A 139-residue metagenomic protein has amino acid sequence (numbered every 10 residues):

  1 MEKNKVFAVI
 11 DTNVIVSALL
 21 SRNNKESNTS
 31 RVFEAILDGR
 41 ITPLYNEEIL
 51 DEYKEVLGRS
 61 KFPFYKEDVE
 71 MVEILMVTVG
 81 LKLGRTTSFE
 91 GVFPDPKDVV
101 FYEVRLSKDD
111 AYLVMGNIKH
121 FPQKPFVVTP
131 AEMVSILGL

Functional and structural regions predicted by a protein language model:
M1-P43: Short, well-structured N-terminal submotif of metal-dependent ribonuclease cores
T12, E47, G116-I118: Short secondary-structure boundary segments
I15-V16, D51, H120-P122: Short, active-site-adjacent cap segments at secondary-structure transitions
S17-L19, V56, K124, I136-L137: Residues that scaffold the ATP/ADP-binding catalytic core of kinase and kinase-like folds
F33-S88: PIN-domain endoribonuclease scaffold, especially VapC-family toxins
V77-L113: Active-site neighborhoods of divalent-metal-dependent phosphate/nucleic-acid chemistry enzymes
K108-Y112, I118-L139: Acidic, PIN/NYN-like endoribonuclease modules and their adjacent C-terminal/linker elements
